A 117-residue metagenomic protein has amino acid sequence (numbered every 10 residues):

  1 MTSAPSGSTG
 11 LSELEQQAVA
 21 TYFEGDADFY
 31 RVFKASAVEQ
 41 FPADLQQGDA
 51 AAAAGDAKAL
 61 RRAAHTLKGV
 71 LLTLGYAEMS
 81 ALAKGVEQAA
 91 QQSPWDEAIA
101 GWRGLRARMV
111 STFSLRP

Functional and structural regions predicted by a protein language model:
M1-P117: Two-component system phosphorelay core
